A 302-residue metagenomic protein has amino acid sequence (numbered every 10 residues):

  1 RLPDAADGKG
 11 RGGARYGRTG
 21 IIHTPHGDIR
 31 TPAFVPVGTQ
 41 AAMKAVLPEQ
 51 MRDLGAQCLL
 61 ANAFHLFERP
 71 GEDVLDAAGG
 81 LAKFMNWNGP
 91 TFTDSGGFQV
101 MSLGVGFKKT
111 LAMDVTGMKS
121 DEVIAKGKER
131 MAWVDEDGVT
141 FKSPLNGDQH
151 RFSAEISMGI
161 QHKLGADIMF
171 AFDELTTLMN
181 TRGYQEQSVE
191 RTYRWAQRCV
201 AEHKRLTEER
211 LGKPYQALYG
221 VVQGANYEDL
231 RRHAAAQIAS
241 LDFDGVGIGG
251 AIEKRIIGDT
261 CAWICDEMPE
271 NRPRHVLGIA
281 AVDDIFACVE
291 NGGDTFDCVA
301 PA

Functional and structural regions predicted by a protein language model:
R1-L211: Non-catalytic, usually N-terminal nucleic-acid engagement modules in DNA/RNA processing proteins
E190-Y193, E202, L206-E208, K213-A302: Glycine-rich phosphate/ribose-binding loops and adjacent secondary-structure elements that form binding surfaces
